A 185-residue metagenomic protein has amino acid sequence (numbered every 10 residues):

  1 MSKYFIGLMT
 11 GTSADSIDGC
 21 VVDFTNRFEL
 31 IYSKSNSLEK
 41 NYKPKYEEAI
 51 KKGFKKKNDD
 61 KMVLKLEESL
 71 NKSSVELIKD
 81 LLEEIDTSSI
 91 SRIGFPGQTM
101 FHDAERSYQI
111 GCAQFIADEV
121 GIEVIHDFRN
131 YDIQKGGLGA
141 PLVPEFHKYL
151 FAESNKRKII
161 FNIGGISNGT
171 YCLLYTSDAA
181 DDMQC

Functional and structural regions predicted by a protein language model:
S2-Y4, A104-S107, I122-S177: Phosphate-binding/catalytic loop of phosphoryl-transfer enzymes
F5-M9, V21, R92-G94, K158-N162: Short glycine-aspartate micro-motif
I6, V75-E83, H147-A152: Generic structural signal for well-ordered alpha-helical scaffold segments
M9-K61: Short glycine-rich, Thr/Ser-proximal phosphate-binding strand/loop in the N-terminal lobe of ATP-dependent enzymes
S13-D15, M100-H102, S167-G169: Short, acidic Gly/Pro/Ser/Thr-rich loop/turn segments
K57-A113: Short beta-strand-loop/turn "lid" adjacent to the catalytic site in phosphate-handling enzymes
C112-E119, S177: Gly/Ser/Thr-rich active-site loops/lids in small-molecule metabolic enzymes that frequently grip phosphoryl groups
Y175-C185: Single conserved hydrophobic/aromatic residue that forms the stacking wall/gate of nucleotide- or nucleobase-binding
